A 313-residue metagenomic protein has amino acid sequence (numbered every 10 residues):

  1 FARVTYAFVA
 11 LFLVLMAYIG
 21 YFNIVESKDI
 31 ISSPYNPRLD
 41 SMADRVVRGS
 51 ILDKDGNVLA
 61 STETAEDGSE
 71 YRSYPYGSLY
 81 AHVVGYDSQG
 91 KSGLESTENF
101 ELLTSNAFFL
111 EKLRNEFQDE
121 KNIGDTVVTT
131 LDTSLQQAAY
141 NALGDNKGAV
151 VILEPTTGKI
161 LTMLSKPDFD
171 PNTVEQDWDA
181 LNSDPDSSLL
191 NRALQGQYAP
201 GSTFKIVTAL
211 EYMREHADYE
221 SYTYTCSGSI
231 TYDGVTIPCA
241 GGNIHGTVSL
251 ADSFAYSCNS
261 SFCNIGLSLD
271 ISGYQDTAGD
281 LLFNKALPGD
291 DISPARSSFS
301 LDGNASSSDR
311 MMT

Functional and structural regions predicted by a protein language model:
F1-W178, S188, Q197, Y222 (+1 more regions): Periplasmic/cell-envelope proteins involved in peptidoglycan metabolism and beta-lactam response
D55, T156-S202, V207-T313: Beta-lactam-recognizing serine transpeptidase/beta-lactamase-like catalytic domain environment
